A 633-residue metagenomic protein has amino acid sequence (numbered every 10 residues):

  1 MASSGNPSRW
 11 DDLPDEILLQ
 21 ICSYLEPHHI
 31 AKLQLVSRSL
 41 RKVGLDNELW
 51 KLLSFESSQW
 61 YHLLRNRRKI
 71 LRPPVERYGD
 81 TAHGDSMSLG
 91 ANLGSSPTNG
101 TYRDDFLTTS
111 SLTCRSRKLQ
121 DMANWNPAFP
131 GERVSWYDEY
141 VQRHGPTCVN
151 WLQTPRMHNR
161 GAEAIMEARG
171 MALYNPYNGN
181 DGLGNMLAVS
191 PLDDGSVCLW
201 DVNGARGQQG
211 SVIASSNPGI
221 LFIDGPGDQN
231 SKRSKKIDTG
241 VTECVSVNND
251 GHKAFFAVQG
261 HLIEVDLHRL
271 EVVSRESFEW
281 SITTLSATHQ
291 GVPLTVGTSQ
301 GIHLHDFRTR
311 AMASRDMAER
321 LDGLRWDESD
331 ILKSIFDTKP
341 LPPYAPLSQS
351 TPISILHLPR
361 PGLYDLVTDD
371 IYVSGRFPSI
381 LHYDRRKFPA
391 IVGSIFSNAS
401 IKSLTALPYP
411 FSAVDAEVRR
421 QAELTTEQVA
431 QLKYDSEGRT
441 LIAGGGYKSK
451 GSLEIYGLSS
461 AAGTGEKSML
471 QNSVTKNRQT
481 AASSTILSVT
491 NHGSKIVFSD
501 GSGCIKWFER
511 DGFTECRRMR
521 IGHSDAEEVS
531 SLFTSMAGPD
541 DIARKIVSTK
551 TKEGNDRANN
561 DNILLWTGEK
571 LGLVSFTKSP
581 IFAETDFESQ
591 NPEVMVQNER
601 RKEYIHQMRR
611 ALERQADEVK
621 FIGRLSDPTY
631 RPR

Functional and structural regions predicted by a protein language model:
A2-P176, A416-G445, E454-R633: C-terminal scaffolding/assembly regions of large eukaryotic complex subunits
N6-D11, E26-H29, L33, S190 (+7 more regions): Amphipathic alpha-helical protein-protein interaction segments
P27, V36, D46, W50 (+16 more regions): Short amphipathic alpha-helical interaction elements and helix-loop-helix interfaces that mediate dimerization
H28, D194-V197, G260-I263, Q300-H303 (+5 more regions): Loop/turn residues immediately N-terminal
V149-V392: Fungal eukaryote-biased detector of long internal structured cores
F278-T283, R320-G323, S397-I401, S483-S484 (+1 more regions): Short coil/turn segments at the loop-to-beta-strand junctions that recur within blades of beta-propeller repeat folds
A390-I395, L404, G444: Beta-sheet-dominated scaffold domains
I395-N398, L407-F411: Surface loop/turn signatures of beta-propeller and other carbohydrate-active proteins
